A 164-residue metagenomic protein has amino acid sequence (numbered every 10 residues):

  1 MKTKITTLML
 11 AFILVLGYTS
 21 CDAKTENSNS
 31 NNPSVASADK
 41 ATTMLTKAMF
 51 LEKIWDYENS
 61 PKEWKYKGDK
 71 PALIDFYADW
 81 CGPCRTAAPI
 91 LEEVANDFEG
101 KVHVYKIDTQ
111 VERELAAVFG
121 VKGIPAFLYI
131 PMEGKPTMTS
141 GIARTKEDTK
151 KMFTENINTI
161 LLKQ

Functional and structural regions predicted by a protein language model:
M1-L51, I157-Q164: N-terminal targeting signals for export/organelle localization
L45-K70: A short beta-strand-turn-helix
D69-A72, F76-W80, G123: Short pre-active-site segment immediately N-terminal to redox-active cysteine/selenocysteine motifs in thiol-based
P71, R113, F119-I130: Structural micro-motif
A72-D75, H103-K106, A126-Y129, M138: Structural recognition of the beta-strand scaffold that forms the well-ordered cores of secreted hydrolase catalytic
F76-A78, A87-E114, V121: Thiol-based oxidoreductase modules, predominantly thioredoxin-like and allied folds used for disulfide exchange
D79-T86, A126: C-type cytochrome heme c attachment motif
G123, L128-Q164: Non-catalytic, surface beta->alpha helical segment in thiol-disulfide oxidoreductase systems
